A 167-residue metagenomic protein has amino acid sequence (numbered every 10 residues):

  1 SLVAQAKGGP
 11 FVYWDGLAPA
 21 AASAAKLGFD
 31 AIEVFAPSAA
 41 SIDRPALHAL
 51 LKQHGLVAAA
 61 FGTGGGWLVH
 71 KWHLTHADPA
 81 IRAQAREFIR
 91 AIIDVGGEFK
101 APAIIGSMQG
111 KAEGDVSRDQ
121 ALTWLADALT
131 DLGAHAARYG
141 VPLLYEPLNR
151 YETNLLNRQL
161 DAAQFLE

Functional and structural regions predicted by a protein language model:
S1-E98, Q120, T130, E167: N-terminal pre-domain/capping segments
G9, A40, K111-E113, R150-L155: Short, small-residue-enriched loops and turns at beta-alpha junctions that line or gate enzyme active sites
A31-I32, Q120, A126-E167: Acidic/histidine-rich catalytic cores of soluble enzymes
R44-L50, G114, N154, L160: Hydrophobic alpha-helical segments
D78, A85, G114, R118-L125 (+1 more regions): Short capping loops/turns at secondary-structure boundaries
I92, G96-V116, Y139-N149: Active-site groove signature of glycoside hydrolases
